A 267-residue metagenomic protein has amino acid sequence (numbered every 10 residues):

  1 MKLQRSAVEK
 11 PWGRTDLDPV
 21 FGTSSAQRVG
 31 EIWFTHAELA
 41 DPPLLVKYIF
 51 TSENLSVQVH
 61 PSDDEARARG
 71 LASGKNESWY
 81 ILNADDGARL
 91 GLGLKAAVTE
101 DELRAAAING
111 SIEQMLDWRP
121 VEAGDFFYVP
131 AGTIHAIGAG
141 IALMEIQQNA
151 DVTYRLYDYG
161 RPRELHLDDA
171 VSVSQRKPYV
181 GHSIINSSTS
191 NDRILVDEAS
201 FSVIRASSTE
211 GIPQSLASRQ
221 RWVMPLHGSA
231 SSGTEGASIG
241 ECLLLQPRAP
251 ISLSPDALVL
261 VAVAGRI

Functional and structural regions predicted by a protein language model:
M1-V98, Y159-V180, V203, V261-R266: Transition-metal
V46-Y48, L55, E77-Y80, W118-R119 (+4 more regions): His/acidic/aromatic-lined binding-pocket segments of jelly-roll/cupin-type domains and related regulatory beta-sandwich
T51-N54, D63, S73-G74, A84-G87 (+3 more regions): Ligand-binding loop in jelly-roll beta-barrel domains
A96-N109, A217-M224: Short, basic/aromatic beta-hairpin or loop at an interaction surface
A105-L116, S229: Short, structured beta-strand/loop micro-motifs enriched in basic residues and often containing a Trp
L116-Y128, S231-I251: Short acidic-glycine-tyrosine-enriched beta hairpin
P120-P130, I134-G138, F201: Short, active-site-adjacent segments that bind or coordinate small-molecule cofactors and metal centers
Y154-A217: C-terminal amphipathic alpha-helical segment
